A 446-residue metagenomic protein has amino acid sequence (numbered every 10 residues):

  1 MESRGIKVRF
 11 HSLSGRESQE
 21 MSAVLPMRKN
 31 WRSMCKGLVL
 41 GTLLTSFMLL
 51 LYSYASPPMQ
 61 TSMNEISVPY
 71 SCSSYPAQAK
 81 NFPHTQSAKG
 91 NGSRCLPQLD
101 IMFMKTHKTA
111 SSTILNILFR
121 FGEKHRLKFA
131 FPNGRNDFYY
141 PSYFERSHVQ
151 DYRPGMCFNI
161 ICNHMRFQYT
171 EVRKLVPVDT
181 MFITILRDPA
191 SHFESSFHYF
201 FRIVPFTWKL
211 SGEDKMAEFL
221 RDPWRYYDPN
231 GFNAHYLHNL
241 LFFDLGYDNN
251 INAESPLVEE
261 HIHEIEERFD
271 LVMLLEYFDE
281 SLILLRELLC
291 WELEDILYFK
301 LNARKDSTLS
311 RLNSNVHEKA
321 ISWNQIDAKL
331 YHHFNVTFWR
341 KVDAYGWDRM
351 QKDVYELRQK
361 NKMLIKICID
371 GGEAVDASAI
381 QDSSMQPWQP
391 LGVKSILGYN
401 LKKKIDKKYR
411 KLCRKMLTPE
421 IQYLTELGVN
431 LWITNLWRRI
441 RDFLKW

Functional and structural regions predicted by a protein language model:
E2-R4, E20-L271, E276, E287 (+1 more regions): Lumenal/extracellular "mature" regions of secretory-pathway glycan-modifying transferases
S3-E17: N-terminal intrinsically disordered, acidic low-complexity segments at the extreme N-terminus
